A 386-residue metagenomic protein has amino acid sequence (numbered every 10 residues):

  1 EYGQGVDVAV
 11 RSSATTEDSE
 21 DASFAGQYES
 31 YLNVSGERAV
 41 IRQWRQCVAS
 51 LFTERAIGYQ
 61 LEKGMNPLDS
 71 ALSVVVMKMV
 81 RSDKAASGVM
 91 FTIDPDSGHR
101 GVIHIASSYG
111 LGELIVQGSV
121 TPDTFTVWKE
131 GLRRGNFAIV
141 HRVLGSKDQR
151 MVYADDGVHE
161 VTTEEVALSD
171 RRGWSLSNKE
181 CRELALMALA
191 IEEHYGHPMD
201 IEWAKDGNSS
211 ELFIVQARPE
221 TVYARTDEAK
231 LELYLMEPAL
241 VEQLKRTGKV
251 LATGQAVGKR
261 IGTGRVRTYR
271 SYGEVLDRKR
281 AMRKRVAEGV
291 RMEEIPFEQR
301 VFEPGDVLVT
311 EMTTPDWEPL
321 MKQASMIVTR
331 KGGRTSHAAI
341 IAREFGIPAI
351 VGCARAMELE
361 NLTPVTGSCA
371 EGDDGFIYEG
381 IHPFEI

Functional and structural regions predicted by a protein language model:
E1-V75, R171-K179, L184-M187, E192 (+4 more regions): N-terminal beta-alpha lobe that positions the nucleotide/phosphoryl donor in ATP/NTP-coupled carboxylate activation
Y2-G3, S23-F24, M65-D69, M79-A85 (+5 more regions): Solvent-exposed alpha-helices and their adjacent loops that cap or buttress functional pockets in soluble metabolic
A9-S12, V74-V76, H104-I105, I201 (+4 more regions): General beta-strand structural signal in soluble alpha/beta enzymes
F24-G58, S82-D156, V215-T247, M326-T329 (+4 more regions): Extended active-site and interfacial segments that coordinate phosphate-rich ligands in large catalytic machineries
G26, G196-T221: Conserved metal-phosphate-binding beta-hairpin within the catalytic cores of diverse ATP-dependent phosphoryl-transfer
I103-D200, K205-D206, A239-T253, V257-K259 (+2 more regions): Conserved catalytic alpha/beta cores of large enzymes that bind or transform nucleotide phosphates and polynucleotides
N208, P219-A224, L251, A256-D306 (+1 more regions): Acidic, glycine-rich flexible loop/linker segments
